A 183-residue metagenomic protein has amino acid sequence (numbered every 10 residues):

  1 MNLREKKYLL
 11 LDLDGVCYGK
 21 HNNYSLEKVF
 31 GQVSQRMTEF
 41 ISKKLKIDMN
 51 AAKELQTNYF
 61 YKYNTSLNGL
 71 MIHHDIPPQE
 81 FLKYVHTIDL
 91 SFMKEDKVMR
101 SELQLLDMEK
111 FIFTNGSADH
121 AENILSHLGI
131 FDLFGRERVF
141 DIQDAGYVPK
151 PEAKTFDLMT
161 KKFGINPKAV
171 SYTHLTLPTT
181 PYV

Functional and structural regions predicted by a protein language model:
L3-K6, D107, P167-A169: A general structural motif
L3-V98, D119: N-terminal helical cap/lid subdomain that shapes the substrate entry/recognition surface in HAD-like hydrolases
Y8-L10, F111, S171: Hydrophobic "anchor" residues on beta-strands that sit immediately upstream of conserved functional sites
E80-F92, M99-L128, F140-I142: Substrate-recognition element of Asp-dependent hydrolases with the DxDx(T/V) motif
S117-S171: Substrate-recognition "cap/lid" segment bordering the active-site pocket of phosphatases
T173-T179: Conserved small/polar residues in nucleotide/adenosyl-binding loops
